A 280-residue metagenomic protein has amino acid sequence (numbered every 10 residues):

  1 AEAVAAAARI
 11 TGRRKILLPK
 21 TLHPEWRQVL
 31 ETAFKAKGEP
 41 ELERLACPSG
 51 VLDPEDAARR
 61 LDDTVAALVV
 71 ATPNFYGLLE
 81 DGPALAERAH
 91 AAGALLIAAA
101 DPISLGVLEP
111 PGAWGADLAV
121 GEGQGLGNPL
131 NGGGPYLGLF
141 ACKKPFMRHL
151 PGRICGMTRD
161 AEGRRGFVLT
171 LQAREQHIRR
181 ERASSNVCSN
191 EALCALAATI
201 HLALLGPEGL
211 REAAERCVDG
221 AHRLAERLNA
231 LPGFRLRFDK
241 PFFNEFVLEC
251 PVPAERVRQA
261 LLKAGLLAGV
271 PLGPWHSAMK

Functional and structural regions predicted by a protein language model:
A1, P48-P54, G106, I154-G163 (+4 more regions): A glycine-rich phosphate-binding loop feature that marks nucleotide/adenosyl-phosphate handling sites
A1-R9, G269, K280: Short intrinsically disordered, low-complexity coil segments enriched in acidic
A5-G166, G233, L248-P251, E255-Q259: Conserved PLP-enzyme active-site core in the AAT-like
G12-L17, E43, A66-A71, R180 (+3 more regions): Glycine- and acidic
D53, Q172, G206, L267-A268: Compositionally biased amphipathic helical and low-complexity segments enriched in hydrophobic
L126-P232, L236-D239: Active-site C-terminal subdomain of aminotransferase-like
E208-K280: Conserved C-terminal alpha-helix-loop-beta "cap" of PLP-dependent enzymes that closes/shapes the active-site mouth
